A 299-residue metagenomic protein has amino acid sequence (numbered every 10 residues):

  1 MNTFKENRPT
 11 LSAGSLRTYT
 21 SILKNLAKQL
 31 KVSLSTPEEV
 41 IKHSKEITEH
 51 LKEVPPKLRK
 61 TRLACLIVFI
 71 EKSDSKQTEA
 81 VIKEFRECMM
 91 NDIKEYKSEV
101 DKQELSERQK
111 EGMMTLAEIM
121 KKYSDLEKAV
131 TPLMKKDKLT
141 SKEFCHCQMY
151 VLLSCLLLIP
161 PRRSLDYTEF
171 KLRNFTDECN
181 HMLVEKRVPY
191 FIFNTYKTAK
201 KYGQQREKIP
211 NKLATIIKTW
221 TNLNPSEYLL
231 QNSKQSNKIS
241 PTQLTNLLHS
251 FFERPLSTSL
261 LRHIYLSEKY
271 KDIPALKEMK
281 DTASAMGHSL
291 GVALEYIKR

Functional and structural regions predicted by a protein language model:
F4-I93, L260-H263, G287: Non-catalytic DNA-binding core/recognition domains of DNA-processing enzymes
P9, K52-E53, T140, R173-V184 (+1 more regions): Solenoid-like repeat scaffolds
E79-K136: Flexible interdomain linker/hinge and immediately adjacent N-terminus of the catalytic tyrosine-recombinase domain
L116-S164: Basic, Lys/Arg- and aromatic-enriched nucleic-acid-binding interface segment
T131-D137, E169-N211: Conserved tyrosine-mediated DNA breakage-rejoining catalytic core shared by Y-recombinases
C145-H146, C155-N174, D272-L276, M286-H288: A short, glycine-centered helix-capping/turn motif at helix boundaries that positions DNA-contacting or catalytic
R206-Y265, Y270: Active-site/catalytic core of tyrosine-dependent DNA strand-transfer enzymes
R254-P255, A275-K298: Short, polar N-cap/turn motifs at the start of nucleic acid-interacting alpha helices
